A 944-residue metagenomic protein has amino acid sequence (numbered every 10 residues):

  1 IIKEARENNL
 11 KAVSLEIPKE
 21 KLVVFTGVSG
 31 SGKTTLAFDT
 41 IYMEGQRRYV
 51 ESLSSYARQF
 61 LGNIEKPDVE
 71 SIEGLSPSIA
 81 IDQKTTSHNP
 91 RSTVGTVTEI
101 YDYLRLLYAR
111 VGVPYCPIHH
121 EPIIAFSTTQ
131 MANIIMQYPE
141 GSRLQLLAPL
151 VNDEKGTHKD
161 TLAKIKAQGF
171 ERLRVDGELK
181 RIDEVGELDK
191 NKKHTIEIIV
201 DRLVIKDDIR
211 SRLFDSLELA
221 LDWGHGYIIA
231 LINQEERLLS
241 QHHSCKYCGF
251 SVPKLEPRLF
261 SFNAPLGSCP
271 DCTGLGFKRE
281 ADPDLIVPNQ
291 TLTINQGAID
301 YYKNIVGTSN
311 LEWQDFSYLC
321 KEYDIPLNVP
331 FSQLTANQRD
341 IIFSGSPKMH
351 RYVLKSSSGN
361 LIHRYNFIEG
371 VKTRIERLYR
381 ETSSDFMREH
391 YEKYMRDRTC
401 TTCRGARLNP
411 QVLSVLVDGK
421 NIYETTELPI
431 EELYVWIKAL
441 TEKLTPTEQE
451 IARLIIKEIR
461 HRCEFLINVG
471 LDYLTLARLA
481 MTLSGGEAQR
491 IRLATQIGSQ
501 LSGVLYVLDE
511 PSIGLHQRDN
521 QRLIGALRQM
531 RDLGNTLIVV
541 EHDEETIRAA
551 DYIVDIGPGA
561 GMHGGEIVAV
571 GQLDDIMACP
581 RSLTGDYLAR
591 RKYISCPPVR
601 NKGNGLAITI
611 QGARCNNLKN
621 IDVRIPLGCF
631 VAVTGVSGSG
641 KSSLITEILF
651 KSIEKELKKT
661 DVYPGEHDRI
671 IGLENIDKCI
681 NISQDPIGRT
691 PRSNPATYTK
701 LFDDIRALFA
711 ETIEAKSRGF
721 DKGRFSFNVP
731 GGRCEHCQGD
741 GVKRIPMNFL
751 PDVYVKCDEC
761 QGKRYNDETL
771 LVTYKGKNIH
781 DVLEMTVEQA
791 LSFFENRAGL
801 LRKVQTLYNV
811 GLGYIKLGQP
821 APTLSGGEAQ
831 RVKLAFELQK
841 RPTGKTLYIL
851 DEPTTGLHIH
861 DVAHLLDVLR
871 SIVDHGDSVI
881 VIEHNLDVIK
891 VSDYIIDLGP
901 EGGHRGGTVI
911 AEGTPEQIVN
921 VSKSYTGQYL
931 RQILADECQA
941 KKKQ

Functional and structural regions predicted by a protein language model:
I1-Q944: Conserved phosphate-binding elements of NTP-dependent enzyme cores
